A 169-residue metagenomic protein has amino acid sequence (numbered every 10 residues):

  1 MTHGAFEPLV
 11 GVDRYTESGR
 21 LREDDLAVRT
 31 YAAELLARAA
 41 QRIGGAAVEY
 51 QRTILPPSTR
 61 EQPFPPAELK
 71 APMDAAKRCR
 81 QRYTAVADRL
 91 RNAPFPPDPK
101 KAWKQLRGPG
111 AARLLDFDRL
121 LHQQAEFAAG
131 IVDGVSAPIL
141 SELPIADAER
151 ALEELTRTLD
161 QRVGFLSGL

Functional and structural regions predicted by a protein language model:
M1-S58: Leu/Val/Ala/Ile-rich N-terminal alpha-helices, chiefly Sec-type signal peptides and the beginnings
G4, G11, G19, G44-G45 (+5 more regions): Residue-identity detector for glycine
A5, V28, A32-L35, A39 (+6 more regions): Amphipathic alpha-helix face/heptad-repeat signature
R38-E49, D118-A125, T156-L169: Short, Lys/Arg-enriched charge-dense amphipathic segments
A46-L143: Charged linear interaction tracts used for macromolecular binding and regulation
F127-L169: Preference for long, well-ordered alpha-helical segments
